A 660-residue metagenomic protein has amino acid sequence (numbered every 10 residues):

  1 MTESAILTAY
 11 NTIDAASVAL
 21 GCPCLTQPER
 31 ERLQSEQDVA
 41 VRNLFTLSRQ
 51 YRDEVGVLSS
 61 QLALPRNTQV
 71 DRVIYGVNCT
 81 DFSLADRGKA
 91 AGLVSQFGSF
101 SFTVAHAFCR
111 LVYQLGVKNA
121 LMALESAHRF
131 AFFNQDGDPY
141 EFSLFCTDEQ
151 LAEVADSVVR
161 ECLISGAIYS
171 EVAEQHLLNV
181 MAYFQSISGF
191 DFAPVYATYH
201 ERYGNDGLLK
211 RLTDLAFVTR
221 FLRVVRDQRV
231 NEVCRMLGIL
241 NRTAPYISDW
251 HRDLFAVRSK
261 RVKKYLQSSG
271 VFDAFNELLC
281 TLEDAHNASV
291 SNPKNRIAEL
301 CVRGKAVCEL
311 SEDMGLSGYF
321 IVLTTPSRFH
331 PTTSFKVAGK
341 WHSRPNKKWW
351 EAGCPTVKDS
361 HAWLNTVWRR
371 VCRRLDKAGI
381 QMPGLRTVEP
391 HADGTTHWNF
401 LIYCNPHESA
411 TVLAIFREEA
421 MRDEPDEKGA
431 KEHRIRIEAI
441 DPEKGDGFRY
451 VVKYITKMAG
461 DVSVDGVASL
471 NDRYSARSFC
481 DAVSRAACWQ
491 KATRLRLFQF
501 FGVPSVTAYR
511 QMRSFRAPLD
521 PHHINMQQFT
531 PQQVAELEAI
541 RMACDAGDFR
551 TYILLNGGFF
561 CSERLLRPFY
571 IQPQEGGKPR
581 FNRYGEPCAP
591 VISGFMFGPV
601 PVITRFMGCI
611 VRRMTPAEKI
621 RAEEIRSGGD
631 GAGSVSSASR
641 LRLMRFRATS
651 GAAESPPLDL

Functional and structural regions predicted by a protein language model:
M1-G394, P406-L660: Right-hand nucleic-acid polymerase module
L401-N405: Short hydrophobic/aromatic beta-strand micro-patches that form the beta-sheet surface supporting nucleotide- or nucleic
